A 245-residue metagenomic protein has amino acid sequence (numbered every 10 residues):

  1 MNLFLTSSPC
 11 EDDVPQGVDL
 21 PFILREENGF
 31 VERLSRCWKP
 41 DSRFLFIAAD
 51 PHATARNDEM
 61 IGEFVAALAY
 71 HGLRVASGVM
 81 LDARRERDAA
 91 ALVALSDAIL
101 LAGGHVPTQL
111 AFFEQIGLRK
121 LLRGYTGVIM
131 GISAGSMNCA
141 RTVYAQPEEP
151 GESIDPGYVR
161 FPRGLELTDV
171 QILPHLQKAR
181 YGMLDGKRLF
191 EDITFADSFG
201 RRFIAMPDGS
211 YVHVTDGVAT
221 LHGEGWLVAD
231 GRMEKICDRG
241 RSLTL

Functional and structural regions predicted by a protein language model:
M1-P40, A55-D58, G62, A145 (+1 more regions): C-terminal and late-domain segments of enzyme folds
F4-L5, A98-A102, M130-G131, Q171-I172: Structural motif
P9, G104-V106, A134-G135, Q177: Short glycine-rich anion-binding loops that position phosphate/pyrophosphate groups of nucleotides and phosphorylated
L45-T108: Portal/gating segments that form or line small-molecule/metal binding sites
L92-L95, Q115-G127: Catalytic-core regions built around general acid/base machinery
L101-A102, R123-T142: Catalytic nucleophile loop
V106-Q115, M183: Glycine/threonine-rich flexible loop motifs
